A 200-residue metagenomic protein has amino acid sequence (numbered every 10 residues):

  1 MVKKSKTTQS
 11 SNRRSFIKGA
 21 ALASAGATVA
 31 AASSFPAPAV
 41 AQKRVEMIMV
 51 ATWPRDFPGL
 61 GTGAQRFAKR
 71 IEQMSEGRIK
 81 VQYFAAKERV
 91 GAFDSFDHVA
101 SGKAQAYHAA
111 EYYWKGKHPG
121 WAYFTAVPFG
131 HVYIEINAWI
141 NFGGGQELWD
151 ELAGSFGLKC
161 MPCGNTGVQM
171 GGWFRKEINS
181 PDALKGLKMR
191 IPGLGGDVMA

Functional and structural regions predicted by a protein language model:
M1-S15, A30: N-terminal secretory signal peptides
V2-S5, K69-E72, D97, A110-A200: Contiguous mixed-secondary-structure segments that line small-molecule binding/active-site clefts of soluble domains
A20-A25: Sec-dependent signal peptide hydrophobic core
A31-V50: C-terminal segment of N-terminal export signals and the immediately downstream linker at the start of the mature
I48-R66, A86-G91: Extracytoplasmic "Venus flytrap"
F57-Q82, D197-A200: Short, polar/charged alpha-helical segment
V81-V99, V132-Y133: Extracytoplasmic small-molecule ligand-binding "clamshell" domains of the periplasmic binding protein/Venus flytrap
Q105-A109: Paired acidic/hydrophobic, glycine-rich loop segments that form the ligand-binding mouth/hinge of periplasmic-binding
